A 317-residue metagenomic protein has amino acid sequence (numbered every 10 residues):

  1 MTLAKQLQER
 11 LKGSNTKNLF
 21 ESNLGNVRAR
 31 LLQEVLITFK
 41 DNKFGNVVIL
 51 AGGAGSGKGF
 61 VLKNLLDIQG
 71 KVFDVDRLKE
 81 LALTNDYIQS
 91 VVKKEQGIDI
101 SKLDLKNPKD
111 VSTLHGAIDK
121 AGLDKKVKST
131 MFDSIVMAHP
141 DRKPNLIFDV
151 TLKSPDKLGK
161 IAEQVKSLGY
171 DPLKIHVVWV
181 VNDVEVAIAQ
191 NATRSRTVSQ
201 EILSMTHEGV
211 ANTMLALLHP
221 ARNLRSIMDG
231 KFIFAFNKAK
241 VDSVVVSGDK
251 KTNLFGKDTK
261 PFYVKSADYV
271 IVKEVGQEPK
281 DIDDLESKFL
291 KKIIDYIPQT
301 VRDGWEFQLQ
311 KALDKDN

Functional and structural regions predicted by a protein language model:
Q8-F39: N-terminal pre-Walker A segment at the start of P-loop NTPase domains
L36-F44, A138-D141: Phosphate-binding P-loop
V47-I49: Short hydrophobic/aromatic beta-strand immediately N-terminal to the Walker A/P-loop
G52: The Walker A (P-loop) glycine that initiates the GxxxxGKT/S ATP-binding motif of P-loop NTPases
G55-G57: Conserved glycine(s) of the Walker
L62-P144, P155-D156: Conserved substrate/cofactor phosphate-moiety recognition/catalytic segment in nucleotide-dependent phosphotransferases
D149-K153, Y170-Q190: Conserved phosphate-donor/acceptor-positioning beta-strand/loop module used by diverse small-molecule
V184-N317: Conserved GTP-binding G-domain of TRAFAC-class P-loop NTPases and closely related GTPase folds
